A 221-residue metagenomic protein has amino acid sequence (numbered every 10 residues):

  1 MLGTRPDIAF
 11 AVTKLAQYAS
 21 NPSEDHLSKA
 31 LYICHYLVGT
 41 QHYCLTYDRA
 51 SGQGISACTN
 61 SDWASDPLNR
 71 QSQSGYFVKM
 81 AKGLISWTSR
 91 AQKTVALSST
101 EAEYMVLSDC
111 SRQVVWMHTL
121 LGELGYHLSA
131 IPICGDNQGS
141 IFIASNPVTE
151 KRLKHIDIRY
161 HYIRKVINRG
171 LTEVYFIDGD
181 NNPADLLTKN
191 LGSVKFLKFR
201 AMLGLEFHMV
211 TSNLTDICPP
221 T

Functional and structural regions predicted by a protein language model:
M1-Y43, D178, L187: C-terminal reverse transcriptase regions that engage the nucleic-acid substrate
T4, P22-H26, A50-S51, R70 (+1 more regions): Secondary-structure capping and boundary motifs in well-ordered enzyme cores
T4-D7, A81, Q113: Amphipathic, well-ordered alpha-helical segments in soluble domains
R5, N60, D136: Short, conserved phosphate/pyrophosphate- and ester-handling motifs at nucleotide-, phospho-/glycolipid
A11, D48, C58-T59, K79-A81 (+3 more regions): Generic beta-strand/beta-sheet core signal
Y18, Y32, T46, G54 (+2 more regions): RNase H-like nuclease module associated with reverse transcription
H35-S61, G125-Y126: Structured nucleic-acid-interacting core domains from mobile-element enzymes and related host factors, especially RNase
I55-T100: RNase H-like nuclease fold core
